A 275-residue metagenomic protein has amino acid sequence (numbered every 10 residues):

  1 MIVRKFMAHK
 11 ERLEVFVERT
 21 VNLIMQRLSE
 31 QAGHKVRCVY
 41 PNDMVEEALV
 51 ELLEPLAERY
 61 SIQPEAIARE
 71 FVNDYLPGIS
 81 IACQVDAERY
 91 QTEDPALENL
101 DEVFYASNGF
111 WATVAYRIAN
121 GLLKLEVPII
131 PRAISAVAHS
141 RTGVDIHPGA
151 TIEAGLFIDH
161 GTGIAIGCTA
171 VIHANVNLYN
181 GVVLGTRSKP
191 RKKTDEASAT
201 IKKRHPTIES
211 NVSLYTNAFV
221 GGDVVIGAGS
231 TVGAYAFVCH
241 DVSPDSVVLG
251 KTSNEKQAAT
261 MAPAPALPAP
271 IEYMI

Functional and structural regions predicted by a protein language model:
M1-A133, A264-I275: Terminal amphipathic alpha-helical/low-complexity segments used for targeting or macromolecular assembly
H139-K256, T260: Structural signal for interior beta-strand "rungs" in well-ordered beta-sheet cores of soluble enzyme domains
